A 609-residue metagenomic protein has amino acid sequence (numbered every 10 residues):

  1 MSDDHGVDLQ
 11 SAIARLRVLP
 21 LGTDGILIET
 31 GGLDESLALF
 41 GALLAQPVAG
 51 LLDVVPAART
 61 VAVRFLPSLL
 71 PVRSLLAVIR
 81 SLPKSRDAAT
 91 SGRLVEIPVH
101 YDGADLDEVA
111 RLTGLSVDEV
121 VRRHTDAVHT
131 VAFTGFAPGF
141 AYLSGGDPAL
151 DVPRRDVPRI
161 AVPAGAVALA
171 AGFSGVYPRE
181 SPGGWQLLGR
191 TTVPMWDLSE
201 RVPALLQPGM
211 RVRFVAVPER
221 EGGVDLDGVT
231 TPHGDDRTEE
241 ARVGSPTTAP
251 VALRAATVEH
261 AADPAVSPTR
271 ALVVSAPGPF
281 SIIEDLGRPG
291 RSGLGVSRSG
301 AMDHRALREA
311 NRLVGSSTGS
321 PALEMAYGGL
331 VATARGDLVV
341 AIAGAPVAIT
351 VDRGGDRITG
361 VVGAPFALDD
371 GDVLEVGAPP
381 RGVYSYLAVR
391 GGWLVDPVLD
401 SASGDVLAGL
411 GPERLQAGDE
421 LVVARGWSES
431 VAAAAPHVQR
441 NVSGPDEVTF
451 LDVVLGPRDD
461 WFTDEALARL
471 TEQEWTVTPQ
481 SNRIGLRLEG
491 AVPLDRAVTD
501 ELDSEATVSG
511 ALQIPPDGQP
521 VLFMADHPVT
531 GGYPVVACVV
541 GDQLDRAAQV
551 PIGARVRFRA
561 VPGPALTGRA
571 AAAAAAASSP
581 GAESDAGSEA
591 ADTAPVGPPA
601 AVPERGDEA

Functional and structural regions predicted by a protein language model:
M1-A609: Conserved "landmark" site that anchors the functional core of diverse proteins
